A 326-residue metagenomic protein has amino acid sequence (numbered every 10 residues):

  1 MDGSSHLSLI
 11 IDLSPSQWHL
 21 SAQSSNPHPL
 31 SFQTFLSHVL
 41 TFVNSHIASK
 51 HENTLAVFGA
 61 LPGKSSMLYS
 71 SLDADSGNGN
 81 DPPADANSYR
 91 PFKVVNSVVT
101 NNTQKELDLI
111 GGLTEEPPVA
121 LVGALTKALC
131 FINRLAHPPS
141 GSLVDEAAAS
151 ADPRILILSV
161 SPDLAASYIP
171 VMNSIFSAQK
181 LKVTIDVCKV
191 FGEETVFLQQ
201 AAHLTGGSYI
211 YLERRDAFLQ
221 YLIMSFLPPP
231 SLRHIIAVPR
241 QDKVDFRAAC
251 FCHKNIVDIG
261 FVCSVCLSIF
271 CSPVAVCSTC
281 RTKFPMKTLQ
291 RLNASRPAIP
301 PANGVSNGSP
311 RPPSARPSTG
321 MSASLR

Functional and structural regions predicted by a protein language model:
M1-I236: Intrinsically disordered, low-complexity, Ser/Thr/Glu/Asp/Lys/Arg-enriched terminal regions and linkers of eukaryotic
V144-A151, S174-L181, C188-R326: P/S/T/G-enriched low-complexity
